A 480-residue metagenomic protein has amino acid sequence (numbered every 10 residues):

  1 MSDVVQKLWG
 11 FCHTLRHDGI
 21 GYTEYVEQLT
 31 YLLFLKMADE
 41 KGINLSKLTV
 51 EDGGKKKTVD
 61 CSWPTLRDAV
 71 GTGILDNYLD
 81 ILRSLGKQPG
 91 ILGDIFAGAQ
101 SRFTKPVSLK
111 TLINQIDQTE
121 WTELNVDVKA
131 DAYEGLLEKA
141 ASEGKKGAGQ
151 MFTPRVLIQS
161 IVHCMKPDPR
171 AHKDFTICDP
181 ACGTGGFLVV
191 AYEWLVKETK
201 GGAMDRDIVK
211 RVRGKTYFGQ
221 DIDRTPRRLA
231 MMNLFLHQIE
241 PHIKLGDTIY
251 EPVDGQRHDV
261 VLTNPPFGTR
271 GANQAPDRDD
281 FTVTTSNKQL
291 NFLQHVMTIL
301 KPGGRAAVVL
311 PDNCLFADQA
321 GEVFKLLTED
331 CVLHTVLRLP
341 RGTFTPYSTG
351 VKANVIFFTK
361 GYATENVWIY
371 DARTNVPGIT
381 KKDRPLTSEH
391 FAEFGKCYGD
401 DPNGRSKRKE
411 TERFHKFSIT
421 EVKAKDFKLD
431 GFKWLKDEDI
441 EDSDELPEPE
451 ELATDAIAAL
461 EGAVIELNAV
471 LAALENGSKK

Functional and structural regions predicted by a protein language model:
M1-K173, H242-P252, R338-F344, E365-K381 (+1 more regions): Non-catalytic, mostly N-terminal accessory regions of nucleic-acid modification and defense proteins
E24, V128, F187, I222 (+5 more regions): Generic hydrophobic secondary-structure packing signal
L33-A38, W121, L137-A141, V196 (+8 more regions): Non-catalytic alpha-helical coupling and interface elements of nucleotide-dependent molecular machines and regulators
T122, A181, G219-D223, T282-S286 (+4 more regions): Hydrophobic alpha-helical scaffolding
Q150-T263, G268-R270, D277-D279, T284-S286 (+5 more regions): Conserved S-adenosyl-L-methionine
Y250-H258, G268-V422, F427: Signature of N6-adenine DNA methyltransferases within the class I
